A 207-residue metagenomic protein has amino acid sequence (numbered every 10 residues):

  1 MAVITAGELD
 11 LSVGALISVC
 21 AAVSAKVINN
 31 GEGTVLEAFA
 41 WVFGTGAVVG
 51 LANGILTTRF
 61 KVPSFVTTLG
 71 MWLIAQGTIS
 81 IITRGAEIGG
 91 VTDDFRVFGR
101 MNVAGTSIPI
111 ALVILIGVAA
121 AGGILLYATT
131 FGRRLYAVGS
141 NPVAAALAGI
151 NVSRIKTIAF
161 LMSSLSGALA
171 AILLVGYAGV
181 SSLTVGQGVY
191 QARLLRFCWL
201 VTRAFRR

Functional and structural regions predicted by a protein language model:
M1, F43, W72, Q76-G77 (+3 more regions): Hydrophobic core segments of alpha-helical transmembrane domains in multi-pass membrane transport and ion-translocation
M1-G31, I55-V62, R196-R207: Single transmembrane alpha-helix segments in multi-pass membrane proteins
A2, K26, G31, L51-R59 (+4 more regions): Membrane-interface helix caps of multi-pass small-molecule transporters
S12-V19, L36-G44, F65-L69, P109-G117 (+3 more regions): Hydrophobic alpha-helical transmembrane segments
E32-W72: Alpha-helical transmembrane segments within multi-pass membrane transporters and channels
F60, S64-T129, I155-I158, Y177-G186: Transmembrane helix-bundle core of multi-pass membrane transporters and related energy-transducing complexes
A120-L161: Membrane-helix/interface signature in polytopic inner-membrane proteins
F160-L161, G167, A178-R207: Transmembrane alpha-helical segments in multi-pass inner-membrane proteins
